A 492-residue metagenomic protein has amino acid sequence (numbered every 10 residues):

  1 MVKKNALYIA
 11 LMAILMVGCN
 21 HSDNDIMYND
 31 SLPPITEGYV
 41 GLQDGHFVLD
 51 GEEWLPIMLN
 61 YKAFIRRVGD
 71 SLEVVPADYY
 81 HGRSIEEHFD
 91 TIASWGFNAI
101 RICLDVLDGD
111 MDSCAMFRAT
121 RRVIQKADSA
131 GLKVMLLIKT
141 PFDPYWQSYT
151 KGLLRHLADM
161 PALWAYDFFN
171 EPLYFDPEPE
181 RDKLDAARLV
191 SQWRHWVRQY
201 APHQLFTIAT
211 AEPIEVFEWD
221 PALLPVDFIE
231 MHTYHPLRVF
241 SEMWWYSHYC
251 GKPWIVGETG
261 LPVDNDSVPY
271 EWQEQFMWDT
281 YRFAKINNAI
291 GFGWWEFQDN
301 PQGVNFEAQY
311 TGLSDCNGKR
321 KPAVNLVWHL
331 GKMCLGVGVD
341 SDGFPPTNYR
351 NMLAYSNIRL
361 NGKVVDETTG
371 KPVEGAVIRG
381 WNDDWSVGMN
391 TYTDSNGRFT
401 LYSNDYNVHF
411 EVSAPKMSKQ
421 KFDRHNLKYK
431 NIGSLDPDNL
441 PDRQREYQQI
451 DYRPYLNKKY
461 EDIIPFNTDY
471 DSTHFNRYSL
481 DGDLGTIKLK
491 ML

Functional and structural regions predicted by a protein language model:
M16-G18: C-terminal motif of bacterial Sec signal peptides marking the signal peptidase cleavage site
S22, M27, N300-T311, D315-L492: Long luminal/extracellular ectodomains of secretory-pathway precursor proteins
N24-A99, T207: N-terminal carbohydrate-binding accessory modules
E73-V74, D78-D143, D185-T207: Aromatic-lined substrate-binding rim segments of carbohydrate-active enzymes
V74-I92, W146-L154, A211-D220, V239-F240 (+1 more regions): Short, acidic/polar
I102-D105, K139-D143, Y149-K183, T207: Active-site groove signature of glycoside hydrolases
L173-I290, Q309-D315: Extracellular glycoside hydrolase catalytic/binding regions
